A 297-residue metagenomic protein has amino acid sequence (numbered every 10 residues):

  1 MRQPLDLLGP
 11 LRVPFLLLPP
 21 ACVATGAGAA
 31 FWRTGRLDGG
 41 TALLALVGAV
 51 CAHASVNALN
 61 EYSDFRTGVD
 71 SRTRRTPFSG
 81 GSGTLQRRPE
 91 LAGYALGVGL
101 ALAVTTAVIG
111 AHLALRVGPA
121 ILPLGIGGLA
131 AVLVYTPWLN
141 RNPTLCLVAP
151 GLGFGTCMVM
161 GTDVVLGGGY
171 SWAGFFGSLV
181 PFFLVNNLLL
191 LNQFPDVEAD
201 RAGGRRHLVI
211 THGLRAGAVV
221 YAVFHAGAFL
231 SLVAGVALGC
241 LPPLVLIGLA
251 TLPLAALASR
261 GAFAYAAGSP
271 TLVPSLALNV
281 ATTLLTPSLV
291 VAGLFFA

Functional and structural regions predicted by a protein language model:
M1-G40, L44, G48, N140-A149: Topogenic membrane-insertion module of multi-pass membrane proteins
L17-G26, V148-D163, P181, I210-L214 (+1 more regions): Small-residue-rich segments of transmembrane alpha-helices in multi-pass membrane proteins, especially helix faces
T25, F31-L59, L122-P123, G127-L129 (+2 more regions): Membrane-embedded alpha-helical segments that form the functional core of polytopic membrane enzymes, especially those
C51-T76, N187-V209: Acidic (Asp/Glu-rich) catalytic motifs at the cytosolic membrane interface
R74-A114, V209-L241, V280-T286: Multi-pass membrane catalytic core of lipid/isoprenoid biosynthesis enzymes
G80-G169: Intramembrane alpha-helical segments
P150-V197, R201-G203, R215-V219: Functional transmembrane core segments of multi-pass inner-membrane proteins
C240-A297: Extended hydrophobic alpha-helices typical of membrane-associated regions
